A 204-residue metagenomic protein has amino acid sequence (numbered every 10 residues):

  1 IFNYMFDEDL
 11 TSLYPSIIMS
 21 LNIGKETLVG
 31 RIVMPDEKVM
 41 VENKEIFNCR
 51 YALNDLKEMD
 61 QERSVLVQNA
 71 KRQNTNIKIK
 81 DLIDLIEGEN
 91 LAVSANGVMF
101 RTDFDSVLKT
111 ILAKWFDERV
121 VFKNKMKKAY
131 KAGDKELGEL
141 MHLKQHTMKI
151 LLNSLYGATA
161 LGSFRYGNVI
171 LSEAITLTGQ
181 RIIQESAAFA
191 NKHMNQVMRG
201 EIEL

Functional and structural regions predicted by a protein language model:
I1-L204: Conserved acidic
